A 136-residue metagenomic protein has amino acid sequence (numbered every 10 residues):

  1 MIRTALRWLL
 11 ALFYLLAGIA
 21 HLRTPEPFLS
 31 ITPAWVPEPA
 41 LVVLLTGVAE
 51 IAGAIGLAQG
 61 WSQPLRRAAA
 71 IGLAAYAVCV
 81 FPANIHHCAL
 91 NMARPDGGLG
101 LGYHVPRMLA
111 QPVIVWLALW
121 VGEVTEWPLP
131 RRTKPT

Functional and structural regions predicted by a protein language model:
M1-T136: Membrane-interface extramembranous regions
